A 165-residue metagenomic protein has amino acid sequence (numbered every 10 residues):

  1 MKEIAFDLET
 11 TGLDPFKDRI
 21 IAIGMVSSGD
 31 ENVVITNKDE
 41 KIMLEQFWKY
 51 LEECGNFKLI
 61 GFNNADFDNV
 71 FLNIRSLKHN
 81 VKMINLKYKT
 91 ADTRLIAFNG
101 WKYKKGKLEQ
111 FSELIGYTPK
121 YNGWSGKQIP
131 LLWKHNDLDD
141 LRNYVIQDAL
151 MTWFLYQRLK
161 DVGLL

Functional and structural regions predicted by a protein language model:
M1-E53: Conserved RNase H-like, two-metal-ion catalytic cores of nucleic-acid enzymes
D18-E31, F57-L165: Metal-dependent phosphoesterase core characteristic of DEDDh/y 3'-5' exonuclease domains
